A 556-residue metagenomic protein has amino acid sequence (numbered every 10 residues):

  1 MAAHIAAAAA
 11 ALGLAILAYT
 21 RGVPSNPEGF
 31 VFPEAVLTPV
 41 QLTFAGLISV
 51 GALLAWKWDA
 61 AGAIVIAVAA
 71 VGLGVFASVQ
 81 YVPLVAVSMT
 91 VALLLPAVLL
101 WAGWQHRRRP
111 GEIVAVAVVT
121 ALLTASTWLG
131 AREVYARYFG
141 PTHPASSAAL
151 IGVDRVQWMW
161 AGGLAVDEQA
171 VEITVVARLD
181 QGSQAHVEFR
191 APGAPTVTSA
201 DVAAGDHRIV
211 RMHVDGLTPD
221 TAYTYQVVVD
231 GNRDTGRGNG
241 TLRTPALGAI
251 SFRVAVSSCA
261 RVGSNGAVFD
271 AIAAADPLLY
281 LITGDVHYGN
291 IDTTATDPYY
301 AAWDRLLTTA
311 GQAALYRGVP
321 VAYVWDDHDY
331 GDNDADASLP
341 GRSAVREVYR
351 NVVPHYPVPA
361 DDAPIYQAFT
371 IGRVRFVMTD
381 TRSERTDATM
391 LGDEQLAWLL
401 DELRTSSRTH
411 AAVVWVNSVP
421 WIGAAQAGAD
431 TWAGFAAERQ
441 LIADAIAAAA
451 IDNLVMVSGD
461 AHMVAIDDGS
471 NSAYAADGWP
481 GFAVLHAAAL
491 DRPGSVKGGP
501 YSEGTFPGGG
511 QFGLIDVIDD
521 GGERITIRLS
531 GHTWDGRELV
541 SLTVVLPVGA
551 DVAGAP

Functional and structural regions predicted by a protein language model:
A2-L14: Alpha-helical transmembrane segments
A11-A18, A67-V79, T124-L129: Aromatic-anchored segments of alpha-helical transmembrane domains
P33-S49, L84-L94: Alpha-helical transmembrane segments of polytopic membrane proteins
A52-V65, H106-R109: Membrane-helix interface "capping/anchor" motifs
A67, G74-A102: Membrane-embedded alpha-helical segments of integral membrane proteins
L95-V118: Cytosolic-side transmembrane helix boundary signature
P110-Y135: Internal/C-terminal transmembrane anchor helices
A131-P556: Metal-dependent phosphoester/phosphodiester hydrolase catalytic core
